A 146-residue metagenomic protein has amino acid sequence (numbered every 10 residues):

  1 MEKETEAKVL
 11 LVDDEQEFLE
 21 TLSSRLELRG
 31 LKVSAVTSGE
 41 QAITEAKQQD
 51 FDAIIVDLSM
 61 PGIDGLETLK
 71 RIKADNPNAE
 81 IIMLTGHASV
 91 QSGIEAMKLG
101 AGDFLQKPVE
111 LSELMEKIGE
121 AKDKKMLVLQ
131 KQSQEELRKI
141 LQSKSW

Functional and structural regions predicted by a protein language model:
Q16-S34: Two-component/phosphorelay signaling modules centered on CheY-like receiver
A35-T44, G65: Helix N-cap/capping motif at the beta->alpha junctions
D57: Active-site residues of response regulator receiver
M60: Receiver (REC) domain active-site loop signature in two-component systems and cognate sites in sensor histidine kinases
V109-G119: C-terminal output helix
D123-W146: CheY-like receiver
